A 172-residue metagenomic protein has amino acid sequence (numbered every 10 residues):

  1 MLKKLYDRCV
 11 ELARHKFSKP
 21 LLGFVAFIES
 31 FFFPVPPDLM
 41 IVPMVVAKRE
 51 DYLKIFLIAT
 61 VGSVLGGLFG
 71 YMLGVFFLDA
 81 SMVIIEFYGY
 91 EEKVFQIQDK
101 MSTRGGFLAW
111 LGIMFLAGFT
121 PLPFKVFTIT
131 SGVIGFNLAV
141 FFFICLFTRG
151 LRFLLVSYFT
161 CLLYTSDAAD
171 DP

Functional and structural regions predicted by a protein language model:
M1-V10: Short, Lys/Arg-rich, polar N-terminal cytosolic tail immediately upstream of the first transmembrane signal-anchor
E11-A59, T103-L163: Hydrophobic alpha-helical membrane segments of integral membrane proteins
I55-E92, G106: Membrane helix-loop-helix hairpins that form the core translocation module of multi-pass transporters
K93-F107: Membrane-helix boundary elements
Y164-P172: Single conserved hydrophobic/aromatic residue that forms the stacking wall/gate of nucleotide- or nucleobase-binding
